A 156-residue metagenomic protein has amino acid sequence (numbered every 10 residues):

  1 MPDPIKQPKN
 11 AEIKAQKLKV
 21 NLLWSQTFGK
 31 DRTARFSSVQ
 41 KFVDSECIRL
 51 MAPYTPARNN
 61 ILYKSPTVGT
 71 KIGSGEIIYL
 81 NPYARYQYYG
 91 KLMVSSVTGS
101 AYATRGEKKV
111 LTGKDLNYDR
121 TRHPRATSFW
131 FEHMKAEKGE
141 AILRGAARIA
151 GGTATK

Functional and structural regions predicted by a protein language model:
M1-A84, M93-K156: Short, Lys/Arg-rich flexible segments
Y86-Y88: Short helix/loop capping segments that flank catalytic or ligand/cofactor-binding pockets
